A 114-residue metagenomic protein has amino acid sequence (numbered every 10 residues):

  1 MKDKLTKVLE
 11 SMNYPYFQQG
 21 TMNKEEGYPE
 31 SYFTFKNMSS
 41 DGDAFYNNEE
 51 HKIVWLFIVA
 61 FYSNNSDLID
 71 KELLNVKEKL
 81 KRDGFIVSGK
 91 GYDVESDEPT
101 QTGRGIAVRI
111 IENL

Functional and structural regions predicted by a protein language model:
M1-Y46, D67, E72, E98: Small/polar-rich, solvent-exposed N-terminal microdomains that initiate assembly or binding
Y32-F35, E50-V54, R82: Short amphipathic alpha-helical segments, especially helix-boundary/capping motifs
D43-N48, E112-L114: Short, basic, helix/turn surface patches
N48-E49, S63-I69, S88-V94: Short C-terminal domain-edge/linker segments immediately following a structured domain
H51-N64, Q101-E112: Oligomerization/assembly interface segments of phage tail-like spikes and tubes
I53-K81: Mid-chain, well-packed structural core segment of small domains
L74-L114: Acidic-leaning, charged glycine-interspersed low-complexity segments
